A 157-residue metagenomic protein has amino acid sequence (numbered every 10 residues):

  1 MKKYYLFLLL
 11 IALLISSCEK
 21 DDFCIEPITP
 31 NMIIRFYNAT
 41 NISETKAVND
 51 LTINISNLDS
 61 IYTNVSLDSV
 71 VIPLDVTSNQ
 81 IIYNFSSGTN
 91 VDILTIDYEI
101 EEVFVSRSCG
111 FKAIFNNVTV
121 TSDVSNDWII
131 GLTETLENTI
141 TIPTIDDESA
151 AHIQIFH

Functional and structural regions predicted by a protein language model:
M1-Y4: Positively charged n-region of N-terminal signal peptides that target proteins for export
L14-S17: C-terminal motif of bacterial Sec signal peptides marking the signal peptidase cleavage site
E19-E26, P73-L74, S78-H157: Extracytoplasmic cysteine-anchoring/structural motifs
E19-T77: Start-of-domain marker
